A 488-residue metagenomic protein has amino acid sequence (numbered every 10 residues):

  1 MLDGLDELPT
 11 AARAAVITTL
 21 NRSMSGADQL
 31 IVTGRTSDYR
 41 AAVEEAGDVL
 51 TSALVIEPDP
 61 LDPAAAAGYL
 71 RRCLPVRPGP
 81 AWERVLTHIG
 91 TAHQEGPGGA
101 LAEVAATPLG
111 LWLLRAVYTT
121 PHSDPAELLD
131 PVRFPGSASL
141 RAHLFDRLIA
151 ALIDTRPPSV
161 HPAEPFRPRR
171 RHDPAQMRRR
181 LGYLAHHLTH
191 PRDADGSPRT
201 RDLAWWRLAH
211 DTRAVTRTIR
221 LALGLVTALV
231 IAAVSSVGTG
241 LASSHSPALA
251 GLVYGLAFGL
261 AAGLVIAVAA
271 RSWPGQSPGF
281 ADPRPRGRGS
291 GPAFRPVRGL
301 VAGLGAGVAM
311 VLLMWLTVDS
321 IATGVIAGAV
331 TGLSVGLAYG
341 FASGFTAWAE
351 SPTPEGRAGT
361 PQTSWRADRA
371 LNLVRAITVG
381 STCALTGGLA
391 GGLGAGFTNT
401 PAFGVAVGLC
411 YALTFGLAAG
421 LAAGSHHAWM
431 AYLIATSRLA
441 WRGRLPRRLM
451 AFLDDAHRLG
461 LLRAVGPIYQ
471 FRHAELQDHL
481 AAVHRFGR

Functional and structural regions predicted by a protein language model:
M1-L140: P-loop NTPase signaling cores
P9, V55-D59, P78, A100-E103 (+8 more regions): Generic alpha-helical structural element
R35, D146-A451, H457-R472, L476: Basic, amphipathic N-terminal segments
R40-E44, P121, A138-P162: Short, compositionally biased low-complexity segments
G68, R72, W112-A116, H143 (+4 more regions): Residue-level signal for well-ordered alpha-helical scaffold segments within enzymatic catalytic domains
R71-P75, Y118-H122, I149, I153 (+4 more regions): Hydrophobic/aromatic-lined pockets within catalytic cores
A100, L109-L113, L140, L144 (+4 more regions): Residue-level detector of well-ordered alpha-helical segments, enriched for hydrophobic/aromatic packing positions
Q477-R488: Short, amphipathic alpha-helical interaction segments positioned at domain boundaries
